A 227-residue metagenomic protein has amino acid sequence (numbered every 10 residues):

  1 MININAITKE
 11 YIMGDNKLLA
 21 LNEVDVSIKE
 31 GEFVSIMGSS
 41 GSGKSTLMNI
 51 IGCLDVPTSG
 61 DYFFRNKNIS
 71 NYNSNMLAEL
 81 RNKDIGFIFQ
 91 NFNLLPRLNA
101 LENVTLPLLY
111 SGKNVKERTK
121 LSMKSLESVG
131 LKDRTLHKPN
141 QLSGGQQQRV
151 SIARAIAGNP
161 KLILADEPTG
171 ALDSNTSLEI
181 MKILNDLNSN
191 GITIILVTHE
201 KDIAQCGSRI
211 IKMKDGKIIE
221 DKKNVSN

Functional and structural regions predicted by a protein language model:
I2-M213: ABC family nucleotide-binding domain
I210-K222: H-loop (His-switch) and adjacent beta-strand-loop-beta switch element of ABC-type ATPase nucleotide-binding domains
V225-N227: ABC ATPase nucleotide-binding domains
